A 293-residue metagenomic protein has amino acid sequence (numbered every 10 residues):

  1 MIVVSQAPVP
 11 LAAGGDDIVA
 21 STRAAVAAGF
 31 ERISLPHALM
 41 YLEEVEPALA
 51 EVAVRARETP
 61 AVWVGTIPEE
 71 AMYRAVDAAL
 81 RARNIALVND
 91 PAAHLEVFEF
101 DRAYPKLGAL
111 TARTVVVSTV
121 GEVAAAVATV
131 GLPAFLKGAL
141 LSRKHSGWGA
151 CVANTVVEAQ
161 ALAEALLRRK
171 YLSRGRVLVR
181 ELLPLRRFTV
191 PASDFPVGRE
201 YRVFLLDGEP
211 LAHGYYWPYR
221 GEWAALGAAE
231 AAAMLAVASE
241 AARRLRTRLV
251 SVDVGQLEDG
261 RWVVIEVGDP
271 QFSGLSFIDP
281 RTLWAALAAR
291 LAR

Functional and structural regions predicted by a protein language model:
M1-A86: ATP-binding N-terminal substructure of ATP-dependent carboxylate-amine bond-forming enzymes
M1-L11, G15, V52-A56, V76-A192 (+3 more regions): Active-site nucleotide/adenylate-binding loops and adjacent lid/helix of ATP-dependent enzymes
R32-L35, N89, V116, V254: A structural preference for short, hydrophobic beta-strand core positions in alpha/beta folds
T114, G131, R143, S173-R174 (+4 more regions): Catalytic phosphate/metal-binding cores of nucleic-acid and nucleotide-processing enzymes, i.e., regions that mediate
E200-R202, D253: Short, surface-exposed charged micro-motifs
L205-E209, L257-G260: Short acidic-glycine loop/turn motifs at beta-strand connectors
E209, H213-P218, V267-G274: Short beta->alpha transition motifs characteristic of CBS
R244-T247, Q256-R293: C-terminal active-site "lid" helix and adjoining low-complexity regulatory extension at the edge of ATP-using catalytic
